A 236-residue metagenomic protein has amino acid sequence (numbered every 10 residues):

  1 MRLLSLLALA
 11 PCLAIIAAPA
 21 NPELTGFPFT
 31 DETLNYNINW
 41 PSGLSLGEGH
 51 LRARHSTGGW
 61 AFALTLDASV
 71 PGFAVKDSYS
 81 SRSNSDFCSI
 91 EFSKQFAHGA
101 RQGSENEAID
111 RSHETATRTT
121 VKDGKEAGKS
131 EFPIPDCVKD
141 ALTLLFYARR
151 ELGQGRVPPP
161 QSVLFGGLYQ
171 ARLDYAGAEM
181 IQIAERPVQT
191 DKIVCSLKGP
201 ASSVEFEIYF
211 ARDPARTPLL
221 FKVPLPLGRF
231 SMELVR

Functional and structural regions predicted by a protein language model:
S5-A14: Bacterial N-terminal signal peptides
L13, P133, T143-L144, A148-R150 (+1 more regions): A general, composition-driven signal for non-globular sequence regions
A18-H113, A148-R236: Acidic, serine/threonine-rich low-complexity disordered tracts
R101-F146: Hydrophobic, well-structured mid-protein blocks that either form specific transmembrane helices
